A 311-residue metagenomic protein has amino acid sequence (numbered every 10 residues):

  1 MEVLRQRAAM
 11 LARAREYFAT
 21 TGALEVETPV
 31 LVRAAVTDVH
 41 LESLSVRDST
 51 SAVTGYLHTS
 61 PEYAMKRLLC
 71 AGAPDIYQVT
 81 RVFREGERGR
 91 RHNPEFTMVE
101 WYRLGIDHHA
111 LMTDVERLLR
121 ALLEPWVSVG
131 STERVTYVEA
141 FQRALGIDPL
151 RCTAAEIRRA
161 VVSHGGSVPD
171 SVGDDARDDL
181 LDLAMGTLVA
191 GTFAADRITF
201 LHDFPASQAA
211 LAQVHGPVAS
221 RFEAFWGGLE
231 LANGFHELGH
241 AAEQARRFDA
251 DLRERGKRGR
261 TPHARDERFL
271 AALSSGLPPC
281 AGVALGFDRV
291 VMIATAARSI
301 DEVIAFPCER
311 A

Functional and structural regions predicted by a protein language model:
M1-S43, L285: TRNA-binding/sensing appendages of the translation machinery
L11, R15, A19, M112-L119 (+4 more regions): Hydrophobic face of alpha-helices
Y17-T21, L122-P125, G191: Short alpha-helical functional segments enriched in proximate histidine and acidic residues
T28-L68, Y77-L104, I147-A311: A translation/RNA-centric and nucleic-acid-associated enzymatic feature enriched in Class II aminoacyl-tRNA synthetases
D107, L111-E133: Acidic, low-complexity central loop/insert segments
V129-D148: Short, conserved secondary-structure transition motifs
